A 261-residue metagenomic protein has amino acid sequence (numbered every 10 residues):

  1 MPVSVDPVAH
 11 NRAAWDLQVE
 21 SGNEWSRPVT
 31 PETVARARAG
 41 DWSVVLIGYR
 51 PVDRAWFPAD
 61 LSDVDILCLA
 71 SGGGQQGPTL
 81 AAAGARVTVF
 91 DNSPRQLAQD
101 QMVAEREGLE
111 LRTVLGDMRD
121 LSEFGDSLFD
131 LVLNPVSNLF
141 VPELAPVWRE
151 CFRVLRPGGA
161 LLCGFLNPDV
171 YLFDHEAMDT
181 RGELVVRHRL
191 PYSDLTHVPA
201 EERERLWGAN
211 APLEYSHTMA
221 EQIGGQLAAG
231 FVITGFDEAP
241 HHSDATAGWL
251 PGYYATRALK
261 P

Functional and structural regions predicted by a protein language model:
P28-V64: Conserved alpha-helix/loop element of class I SAM-dependent methyltransferases that forms part of the SAM/SAH-binding
V64-D120: Class I SAM-dependent methyltransferase SAM/SAH-binding core
R119-V132: A short acidic, Gly/Pro-enriched loop at the edge of an enzyme's catalytic core that lines a small-molecule cofactor
D130-A145: A short SAM/SAH-binding and catalytic strip from SAM-dependent methyltransferases
A145-A160: A short glycine-rich, Lys/Arg-flanked "PGG" loop and its adjoining helix->strand segment in the class I
A160-E201: Conserved class I S-adenosyl-L-methionine
L213-F236: Short alpha-helix
A229-F231, A245-P261: Core SAM-dependent methyltransferase catalytic element
